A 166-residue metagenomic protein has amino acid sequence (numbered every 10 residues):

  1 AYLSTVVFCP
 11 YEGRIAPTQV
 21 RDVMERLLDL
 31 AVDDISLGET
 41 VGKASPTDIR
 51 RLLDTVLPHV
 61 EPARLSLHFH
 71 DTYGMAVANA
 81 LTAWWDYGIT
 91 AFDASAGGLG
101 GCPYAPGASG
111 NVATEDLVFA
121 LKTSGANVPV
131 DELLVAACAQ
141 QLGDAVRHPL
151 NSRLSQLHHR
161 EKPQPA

Functional and structural regions predicted by a protein language model:
Y2-A166: Catalytic cores and adjacent flexible loops of soluble metabolic enzymes that perform enolate/carbanion chemistry on
